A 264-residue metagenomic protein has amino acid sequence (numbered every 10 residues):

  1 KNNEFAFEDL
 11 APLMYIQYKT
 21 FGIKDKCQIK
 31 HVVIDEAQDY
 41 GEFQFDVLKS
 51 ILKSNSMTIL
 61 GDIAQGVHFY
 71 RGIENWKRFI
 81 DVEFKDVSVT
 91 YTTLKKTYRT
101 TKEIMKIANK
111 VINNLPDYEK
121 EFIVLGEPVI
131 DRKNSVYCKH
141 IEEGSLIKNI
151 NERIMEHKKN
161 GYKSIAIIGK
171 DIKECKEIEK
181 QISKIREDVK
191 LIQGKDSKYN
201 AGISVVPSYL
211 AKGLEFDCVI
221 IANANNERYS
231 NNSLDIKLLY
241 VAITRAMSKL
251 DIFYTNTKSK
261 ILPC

Functional and structural regions predicted by a protein language model:
K1-F7: Coupling/switch/interface segments within P-loop NTPase motor domains and analogous charged loops in nucleic-acid
F7-G22: Short, hydrophobic/amphipathic alpha-helical patches that form generic packing surfaces within helical domains
Y18, G22-C27, H31, Q38-C264: Conserved helicase motor core of SF1/SF2 NTP-dependent helicases
